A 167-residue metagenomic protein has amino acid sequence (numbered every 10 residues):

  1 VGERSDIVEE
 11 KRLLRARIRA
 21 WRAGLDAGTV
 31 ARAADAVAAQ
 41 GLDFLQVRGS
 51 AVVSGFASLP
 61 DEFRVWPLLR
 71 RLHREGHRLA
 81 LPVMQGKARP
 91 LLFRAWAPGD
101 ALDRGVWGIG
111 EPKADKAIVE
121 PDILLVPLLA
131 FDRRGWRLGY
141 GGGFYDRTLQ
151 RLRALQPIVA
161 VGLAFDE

Functional and structural regions predicted by a protein language model:
G2-D122: N-terminal active-site beta-alpha-beta segment that forms phosphate/nucleotide-binding and substrate-recognition loops
R89-E167: Conserved phosphate- and dinucleotide-binding cores of soluble alpha/beta proteins, encompassing both enzyme active
